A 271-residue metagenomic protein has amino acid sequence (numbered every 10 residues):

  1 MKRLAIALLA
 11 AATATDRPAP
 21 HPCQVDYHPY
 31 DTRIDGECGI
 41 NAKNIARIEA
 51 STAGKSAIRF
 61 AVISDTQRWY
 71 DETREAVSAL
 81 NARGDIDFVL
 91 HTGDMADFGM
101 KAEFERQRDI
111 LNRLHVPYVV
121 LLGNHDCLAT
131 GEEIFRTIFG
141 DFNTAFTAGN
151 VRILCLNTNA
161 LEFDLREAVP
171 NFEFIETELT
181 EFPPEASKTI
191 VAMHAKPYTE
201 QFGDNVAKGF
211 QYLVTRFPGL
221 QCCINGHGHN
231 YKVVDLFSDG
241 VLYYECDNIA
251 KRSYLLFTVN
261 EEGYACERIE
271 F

Functional and structural regions predicted by a protein language model:
M1-R17: Sec-dependent bacterial lipoprotein signal peptides
R17-R106: N-terminal active-site segment of His-dependent metallophosphoesterases
H21-A42, I63, F146, K232-F271: Binuclear metal-dependent phosphoesterase catalytic core
S51-A61, A145-C155, P184, K188 (+2 more regions): Beta-strand-turn-beta hairpins that frame and shape the catalytic cleft of phosphate-ester-processing enzymes
S56, W69-A76, T92, E103 (+4 more regions): Stable alpha-helical elements in mature extracytoplasmic
D65, G93-D94, G123-N124, H194 (+1 more regions): Active-site glycine-centered loops adjacent to acidic/histidine catalytic or metal-binding residues that shape
E72-N143, T147-A148: Core catalytic region of metal-dependent phosphoesterases/phosphodiesterases, especially metallo-beta-lactamase-like
N81-F88, F163-L242, A265: His/acidic metal-ligating clusters that form di-metal
